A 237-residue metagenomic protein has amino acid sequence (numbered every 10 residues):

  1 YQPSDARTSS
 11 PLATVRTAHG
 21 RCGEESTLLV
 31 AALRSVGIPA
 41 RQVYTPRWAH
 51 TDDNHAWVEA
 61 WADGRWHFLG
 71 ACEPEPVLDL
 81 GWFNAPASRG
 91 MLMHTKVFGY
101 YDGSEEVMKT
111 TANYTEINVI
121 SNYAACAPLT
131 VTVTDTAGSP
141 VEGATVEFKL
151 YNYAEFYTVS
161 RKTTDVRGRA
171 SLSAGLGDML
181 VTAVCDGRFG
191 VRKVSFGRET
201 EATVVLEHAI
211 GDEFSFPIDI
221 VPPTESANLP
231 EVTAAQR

Functional and structural regions predicted by a protein language model:
Q2-K109: Hydrophobic/aromatic-rich core segments of domains that either
V58-A62, V146-Y153, S171: Short beta-strand segments and strand-loop junctions that repeat across beta-rich extracellular domains
D63, V166-V181, C185-R188, V194-F196: Short Pro-Gly-centered beta-turn/loop motif in secreted/extracellular proteins
A127-A137, F214: A short, amphipathic beta-strand motif
T136-E155, L176-D178: Short, ordered, surface-exposed loop/turn motifs in non-cytosolic proteins
N152-S173: Short, acidic Ser/Thr/Gly-rich low-complexity loop/linker segments typical of extracellular and cell-surface proteins
D186-I210: Structured interaction patches on ligand/partner-binding surfaces of diverse proteins
E207-R237: Compositionally biased low-complexity segments at domain edges in trafficked proteins and select soluble regulators
